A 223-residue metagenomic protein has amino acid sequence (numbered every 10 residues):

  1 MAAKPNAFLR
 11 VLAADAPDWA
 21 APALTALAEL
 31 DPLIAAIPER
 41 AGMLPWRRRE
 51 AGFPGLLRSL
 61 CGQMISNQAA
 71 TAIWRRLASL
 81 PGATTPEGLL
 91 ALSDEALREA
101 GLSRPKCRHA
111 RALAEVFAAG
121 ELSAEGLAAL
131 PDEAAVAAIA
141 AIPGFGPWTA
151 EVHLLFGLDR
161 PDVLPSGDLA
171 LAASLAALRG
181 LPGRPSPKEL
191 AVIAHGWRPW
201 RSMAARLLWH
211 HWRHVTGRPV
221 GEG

Functional and structural regions predicted by a protein language model:
M1-L44, D132-E133, P147-G223: C-terminal accessory module of base-excision DNA glycosylases/AP lyases that mediates lesion recognition and DNA
L12-A14, L30-L33, I37, I65-P143: Alpha-helical ds-nucleic-acid-binding substructure associated with the helix-hairpin-helix region of base-excision DNA
R49-M64: Alpha-helical scaffold segments that form or flank carboxylate-/histidine-based iron centers
L56-R58, L97, L190, A194-H195: Amphipathic alpha-helical segments that form the core helices of the histone-fold
L57, W74, R111-A114, A205-L208 (+1 more regions): Short, amphipathic alpha-helical segments that act as regulatory/interfacial helices in nucleotide-processing proteins
C61, D94, A118, L122 (+2 more regions): A broad detector of the eukaryotic-type serine/threonine protein kinase catalytic domain
M64-I73, A118-L122, L158-V163, W212-P219: Short helix-capping/linker segments at secondary-structure and domain boundaries
